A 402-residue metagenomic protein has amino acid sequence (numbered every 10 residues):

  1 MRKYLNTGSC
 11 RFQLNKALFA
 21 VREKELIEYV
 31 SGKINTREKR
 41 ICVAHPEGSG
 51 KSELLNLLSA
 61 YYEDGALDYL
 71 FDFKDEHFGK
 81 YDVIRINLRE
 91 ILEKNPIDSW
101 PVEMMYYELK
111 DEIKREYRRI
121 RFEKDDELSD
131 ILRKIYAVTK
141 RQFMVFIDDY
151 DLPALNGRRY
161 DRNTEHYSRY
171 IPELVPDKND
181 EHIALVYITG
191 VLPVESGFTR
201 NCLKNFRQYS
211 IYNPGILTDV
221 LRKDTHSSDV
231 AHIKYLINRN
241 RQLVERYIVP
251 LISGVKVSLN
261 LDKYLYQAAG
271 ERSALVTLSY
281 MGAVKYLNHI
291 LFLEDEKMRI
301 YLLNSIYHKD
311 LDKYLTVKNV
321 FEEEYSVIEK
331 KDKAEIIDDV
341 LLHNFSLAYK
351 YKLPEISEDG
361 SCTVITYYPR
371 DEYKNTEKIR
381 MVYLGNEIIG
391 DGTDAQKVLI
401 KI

Functional and structural regions predicted by a protein language model:
M1-Y62, A66-D72: Walker A/P-loop-proximal flanking segment of P-loop NTPase domains
H45-P46, L54-F143: P-loop NTPase nucleotide-binding core
R89-E93, D151-L152, L192-S196, G282-K285 (+1 more regions): Conserved nucleotide-binding/hydrolysis micro-motifs of P-loop NTPases
K134-Y136, T164-A184: Substrate-engagement module of ASCE P-loop NTPases
T139-N163: Conserved P-loop NTPase "ATPase switch" module shared by AAA+ and STAND
M144-I147, A184-V191: Structural recognition of the conserved hydrophobic beta-strand(s) that form the central parallel beta-sheet of P-loop
V194-Y209: Short regulatory helix/loop adjacent to the ATP-binding pocket of P-loop NTPases
N213-E387, G392, Q396-V398, I402: Extended alpha-helical interface modules used as scaffolds for assembling large macromolecular complexes
